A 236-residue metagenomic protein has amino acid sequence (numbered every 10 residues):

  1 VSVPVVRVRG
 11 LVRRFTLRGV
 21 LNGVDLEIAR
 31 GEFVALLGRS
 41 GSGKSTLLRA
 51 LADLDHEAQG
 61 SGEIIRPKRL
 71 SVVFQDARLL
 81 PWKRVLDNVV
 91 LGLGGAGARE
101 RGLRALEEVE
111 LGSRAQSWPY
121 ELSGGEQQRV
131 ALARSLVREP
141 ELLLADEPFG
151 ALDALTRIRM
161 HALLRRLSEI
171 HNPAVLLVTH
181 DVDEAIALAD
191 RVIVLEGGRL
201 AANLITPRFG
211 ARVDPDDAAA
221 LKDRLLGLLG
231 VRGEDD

Functional and structural regions predicted by a protein language model:
V6, L21-G23: Conserved structural motif at the start of ABC-family nucleotide-binding domains
L37-R39: The feature captures the beta-strand-to-loop junction immediately N-terminal to the Walker
W118-L122, E126: Conserved ABC ATPase signature
L132: Hydrophobic anchor residue at the start of the ABC signature
V137-E141: A short, proline-enriched helix->beta-strand linker immediately N-terminal to the Walker B motif in ABC-type P-loop
L143-D146: Catalytic Walker B motif of ABC-type/P-loop ATPase nucleotide-binding domains
G198-R224: Conserved beta-strand-loop-alpha-helix hinge in the C-terminal portion of ABC ATPase nucleotide-binding domains
